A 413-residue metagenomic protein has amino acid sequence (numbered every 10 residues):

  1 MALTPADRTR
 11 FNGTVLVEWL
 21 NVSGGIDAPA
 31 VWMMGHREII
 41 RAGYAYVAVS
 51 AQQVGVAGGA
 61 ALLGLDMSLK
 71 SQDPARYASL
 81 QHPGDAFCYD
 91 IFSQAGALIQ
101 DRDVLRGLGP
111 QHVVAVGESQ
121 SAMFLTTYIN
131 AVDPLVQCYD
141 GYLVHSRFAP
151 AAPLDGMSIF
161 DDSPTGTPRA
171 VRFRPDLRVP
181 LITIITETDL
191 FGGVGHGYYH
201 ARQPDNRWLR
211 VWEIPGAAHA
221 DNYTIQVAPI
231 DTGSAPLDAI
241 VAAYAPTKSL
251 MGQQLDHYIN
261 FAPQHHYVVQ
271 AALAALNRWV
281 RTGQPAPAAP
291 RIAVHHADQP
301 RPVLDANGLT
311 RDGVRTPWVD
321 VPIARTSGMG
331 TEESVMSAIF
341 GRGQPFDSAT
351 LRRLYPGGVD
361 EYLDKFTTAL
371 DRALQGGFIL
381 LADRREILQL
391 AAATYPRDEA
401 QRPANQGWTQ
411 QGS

Functional and structural regions predicted by a protein language model:
M1-S413: C-terminal His-loop and adjacent cap/lid subdomain of alpha/beta-hydrolase
